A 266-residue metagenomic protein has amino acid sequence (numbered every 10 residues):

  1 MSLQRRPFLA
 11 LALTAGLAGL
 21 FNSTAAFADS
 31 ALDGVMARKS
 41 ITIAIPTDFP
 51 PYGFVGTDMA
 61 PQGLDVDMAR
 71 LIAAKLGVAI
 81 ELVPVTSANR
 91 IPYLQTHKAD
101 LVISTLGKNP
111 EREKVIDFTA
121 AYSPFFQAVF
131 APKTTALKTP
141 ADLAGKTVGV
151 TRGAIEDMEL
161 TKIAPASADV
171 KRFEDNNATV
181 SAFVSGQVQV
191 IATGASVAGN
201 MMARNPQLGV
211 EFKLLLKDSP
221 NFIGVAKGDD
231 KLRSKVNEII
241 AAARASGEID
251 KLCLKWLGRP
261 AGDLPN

Functional and structural regions predicted by a protein language model:
D29-S30, I155-R172, V210-F212, A241-N266: Ligand-binding clefts/hinges and TM-proximal coupling segments of bilobed small-molecule sensing domains
D29-T105, S246: Extracytoplasmic small-molecule ligand-binding "clamshell" domains of the periplasmic binding protein/Venus flytrap
V55-T57, A69-V78, E156-R172, M202-P206 (+1 more regions): Ligand-binding cleft/hinge of the Venus flytrap
V66, E81-P92, K171-S181, S185 (+1 more regions): Short helix-initiation/N-cap motifs at beta->coil->alpha
V66-K75, A141, K146-T147, R152-I155 (+1 more regions): Extended ligand-binding regions for polar small-molecule ligands
R70, A74, A79-D142, G209-V210 (+1 more regions): Acidic, polar ligand-binding/catalytic clefts
N89-P92, L106-K114, E159-K162, V184 (+1 more regions): A ligand-binding cleft/hinge motif common to bilobed small-molecule-binding domains
S123-A131, G199-A241, R259-N266: Periplasmic-binding protein-like
